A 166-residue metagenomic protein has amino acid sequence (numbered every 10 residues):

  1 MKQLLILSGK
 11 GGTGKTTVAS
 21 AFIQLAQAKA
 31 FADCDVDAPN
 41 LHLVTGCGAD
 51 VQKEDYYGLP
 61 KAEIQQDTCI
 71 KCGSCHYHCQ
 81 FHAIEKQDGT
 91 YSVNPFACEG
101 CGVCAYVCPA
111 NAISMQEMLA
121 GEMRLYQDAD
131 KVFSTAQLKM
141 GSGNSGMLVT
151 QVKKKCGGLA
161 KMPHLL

Functional and structural regions predicted by a protein language model:
M1-A26: Walker A (P-loop) phosphate-binding motif
S20-Q27, L43, K154, G158: Short, well-ordered alpha-helices that flank and scaffold nucleotide-derived cofactor binding pockets
F22, A26, A49-K71, H82-G100: Ferredoxin-like iron-sulfur electron-transfer modules
K29-H42, Q116-M123: Short beta-strand-centered segment that lines the nucleotide-binding/catalytic pocket of NTP-utilizing
D33-D35, P109, T135-N144, V149-L166: Switch II (G3) loop of P-loop NTPases
P39-G58, L125-Q127: P-loop NTPase switch/communication element
S74-S92, V103-L119: Iron-sulfur cluster-binding cysteine motifs and their immediate structural context in ferredoxin-like electron-transfer
M115-N144, L148: FAD-binding core/adjacent interface of flavoenzyme oxidoreductases
